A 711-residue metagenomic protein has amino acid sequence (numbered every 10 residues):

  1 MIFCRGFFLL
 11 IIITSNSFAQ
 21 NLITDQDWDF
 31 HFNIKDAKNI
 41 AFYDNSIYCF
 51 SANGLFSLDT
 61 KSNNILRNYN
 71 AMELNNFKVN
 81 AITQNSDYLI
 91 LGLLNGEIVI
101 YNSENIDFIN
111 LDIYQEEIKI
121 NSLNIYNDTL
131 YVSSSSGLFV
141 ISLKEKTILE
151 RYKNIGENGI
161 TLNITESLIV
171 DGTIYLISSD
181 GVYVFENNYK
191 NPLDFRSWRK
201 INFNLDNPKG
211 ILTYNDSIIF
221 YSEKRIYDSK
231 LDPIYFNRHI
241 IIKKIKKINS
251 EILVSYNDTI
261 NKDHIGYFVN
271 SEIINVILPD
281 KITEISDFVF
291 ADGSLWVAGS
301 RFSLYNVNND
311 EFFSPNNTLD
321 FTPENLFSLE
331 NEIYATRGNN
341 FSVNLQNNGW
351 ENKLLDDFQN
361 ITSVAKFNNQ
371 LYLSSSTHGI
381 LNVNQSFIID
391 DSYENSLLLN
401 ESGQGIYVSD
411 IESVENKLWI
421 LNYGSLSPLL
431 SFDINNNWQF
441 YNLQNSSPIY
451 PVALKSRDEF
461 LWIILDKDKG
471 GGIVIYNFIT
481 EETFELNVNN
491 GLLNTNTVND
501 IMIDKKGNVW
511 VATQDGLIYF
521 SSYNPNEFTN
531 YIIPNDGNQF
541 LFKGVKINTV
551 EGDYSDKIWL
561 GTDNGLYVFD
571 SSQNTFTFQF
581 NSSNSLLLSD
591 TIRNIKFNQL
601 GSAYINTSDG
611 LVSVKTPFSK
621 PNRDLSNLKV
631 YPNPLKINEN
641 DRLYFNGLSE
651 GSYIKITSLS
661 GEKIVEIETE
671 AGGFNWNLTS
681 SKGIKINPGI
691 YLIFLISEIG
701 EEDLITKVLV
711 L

Functional and structural regions predicted by a protein language model:
M1-R5, L711: Positively charged n-region of N-terminal signal peptides that target proteins for export
C4-T14: Sec-dependent N-terminal signal peptides
A19-L628, K663: Carboxylate-rich, polar loop motifs that coordinate divalent cations or form catalytic acidic clusters
L74, K663-I686, S697-E702: Glycine-centered tight-turn motifs at strand-turn-strand junctions
S602, N687-L692: Short, conserved beta-strand segments of beta-strand-rich sandwich/propeller modules, principally
N622-K655, G673-W676: Glycine-centered coil/turn sites that cap beta-strands in beta-rich domains
Y653-I664, Y691: Short, glycine-anchored, charge-dense loop/turn motifs used at functional sites
L692-L711: C-terminal tail/sorting-segment detector
